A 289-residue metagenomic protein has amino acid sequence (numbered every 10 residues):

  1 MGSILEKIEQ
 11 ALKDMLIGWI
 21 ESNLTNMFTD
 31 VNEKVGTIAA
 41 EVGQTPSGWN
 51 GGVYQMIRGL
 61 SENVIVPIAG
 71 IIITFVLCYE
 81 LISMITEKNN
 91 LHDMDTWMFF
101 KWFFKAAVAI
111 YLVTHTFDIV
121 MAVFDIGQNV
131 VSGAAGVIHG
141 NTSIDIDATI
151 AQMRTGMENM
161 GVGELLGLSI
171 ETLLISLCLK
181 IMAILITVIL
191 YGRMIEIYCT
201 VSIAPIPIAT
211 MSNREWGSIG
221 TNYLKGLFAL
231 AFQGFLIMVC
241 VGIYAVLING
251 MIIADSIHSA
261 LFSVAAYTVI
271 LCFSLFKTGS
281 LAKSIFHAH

Functional and structural regions predicted by a protein language model:
M1-I72, K88-W97, A107-C178, G217-N222 (+2 more regions): Gly/Ser-rich, low-complexity
P67-Y79, I197: Hydrophobic alpha-helical transmembrane segments
F75, V120-V123, G127, L185-V188 (+3 more regions): Membrane-embedded alpha-helices of multi-pass transport/permease systems
L81-M94, A183-T187, E215-W216: Membrane-water interface regions at transmembrane-helix termini and the short interhelical loops of multi-pass membrane
I175, L179-M211, K225-L247: Alpha-helical transmembrane segments of helical membrane proteins, especially in multi-pass transport, channel
